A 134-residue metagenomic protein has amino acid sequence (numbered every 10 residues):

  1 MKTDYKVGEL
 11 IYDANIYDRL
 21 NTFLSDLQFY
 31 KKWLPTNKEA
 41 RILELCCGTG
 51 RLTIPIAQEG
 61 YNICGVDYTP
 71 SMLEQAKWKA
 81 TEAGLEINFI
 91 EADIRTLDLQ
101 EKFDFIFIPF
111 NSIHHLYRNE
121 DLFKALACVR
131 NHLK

Functional and structural regions predicted by a protein language model:
M1-A40: Conserved class I S-adenosyl-L-methionine
P35, Y117, K134: Short conserved AdoMet
E39-G48: Conserved class I S-adenosyl-L-methionine
T53-T96: Class I SAM-dependent methyltransferase SAM/SAH-binding core
S71, L99, Y117-E120: Short N-terminal helix/helix-N-cap motif within the alpha/beta-hydrolase-1
R95-F105: A short acidic, Gly/Pro-enriched loop at the edge of an enzyme's catalytic core that lines a small-molecule cofactor
D104-E120: A short SAM/SAH-binding and catalytic strip from SAM-dependent methyltransferases
F123-K134: A short glycine-rich, Lys/Arg-flanked "PGG" loop and its adjoining helix->strand segment in the class I
